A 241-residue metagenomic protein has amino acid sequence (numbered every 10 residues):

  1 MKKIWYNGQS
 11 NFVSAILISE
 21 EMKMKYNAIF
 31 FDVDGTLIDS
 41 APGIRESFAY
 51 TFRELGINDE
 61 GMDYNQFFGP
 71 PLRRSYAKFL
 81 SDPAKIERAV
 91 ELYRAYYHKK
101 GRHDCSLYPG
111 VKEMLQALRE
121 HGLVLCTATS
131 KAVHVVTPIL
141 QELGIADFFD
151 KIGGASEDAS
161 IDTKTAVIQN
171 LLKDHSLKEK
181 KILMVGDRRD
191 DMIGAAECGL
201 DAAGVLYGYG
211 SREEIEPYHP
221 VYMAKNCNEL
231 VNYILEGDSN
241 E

Functional and structural regions predicted by a protein language model:
K2-F31: Non-catalytic pre-domain segments flanking phosphatase-related domains
K25-A117, H121, H134: N-terminal helical cap/lid subdomain that shapes the substrate entry/recognition surface in HAD-like hydrolases
A28, K164-M192: Conserved Lys-Pro-Asp/Glu-containing loop-to-beta segment of HAD-superfamily phosphomonoesterases, centered on
R53-L55, R74-L80, D104, R119-C126 (+2 more regions): Substrate-recognition/cap helix-loop segment adjacent to the acidic, metal-dependent catalytic center of Asp-based
D59-D63, D147-K151, E179-L183: Short acidic capping loops at alpha-helix termini that bridge into adjacent secondary structure
G144-I152, I215-V231: Structural recognition of alpha->loop->beta junctions
M184-Y222: Acidic, Mg2+-coordinating phosphoryl-transfer loop and its flanking beta/alpha structural elements, shared across
